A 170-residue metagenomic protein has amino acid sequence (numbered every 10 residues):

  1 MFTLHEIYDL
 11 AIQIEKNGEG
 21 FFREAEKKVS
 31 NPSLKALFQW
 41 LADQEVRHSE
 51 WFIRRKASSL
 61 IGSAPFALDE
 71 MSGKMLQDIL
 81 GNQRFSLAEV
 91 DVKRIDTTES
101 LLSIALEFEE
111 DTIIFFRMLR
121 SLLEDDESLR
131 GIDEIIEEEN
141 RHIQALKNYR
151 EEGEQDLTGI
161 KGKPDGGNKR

Functional and structural regions predicted by a protein language model:
M1-R170: Non-heme di-metal
